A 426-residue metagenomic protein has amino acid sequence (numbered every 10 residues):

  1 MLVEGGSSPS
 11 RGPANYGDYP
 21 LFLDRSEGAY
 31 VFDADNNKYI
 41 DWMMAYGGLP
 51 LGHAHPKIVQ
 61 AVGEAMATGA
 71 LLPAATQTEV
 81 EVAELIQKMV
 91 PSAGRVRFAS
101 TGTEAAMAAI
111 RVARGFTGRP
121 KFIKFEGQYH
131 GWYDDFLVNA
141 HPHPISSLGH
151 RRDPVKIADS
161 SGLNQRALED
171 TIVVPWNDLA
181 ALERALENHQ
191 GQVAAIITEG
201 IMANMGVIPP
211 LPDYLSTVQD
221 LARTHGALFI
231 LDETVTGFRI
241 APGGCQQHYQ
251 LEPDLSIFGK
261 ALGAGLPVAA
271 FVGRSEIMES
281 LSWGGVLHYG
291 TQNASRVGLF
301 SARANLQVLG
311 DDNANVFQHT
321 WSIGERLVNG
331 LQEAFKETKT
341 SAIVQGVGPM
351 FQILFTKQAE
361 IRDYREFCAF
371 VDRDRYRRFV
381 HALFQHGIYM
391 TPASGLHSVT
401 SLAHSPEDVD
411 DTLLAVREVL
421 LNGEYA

Functional and structural regions predicted by a protein language model:
M1-A426: Conserved N-terminal phosphate-binding loop of PLP-dependent enzymes in the Aspartate aminotransferase
